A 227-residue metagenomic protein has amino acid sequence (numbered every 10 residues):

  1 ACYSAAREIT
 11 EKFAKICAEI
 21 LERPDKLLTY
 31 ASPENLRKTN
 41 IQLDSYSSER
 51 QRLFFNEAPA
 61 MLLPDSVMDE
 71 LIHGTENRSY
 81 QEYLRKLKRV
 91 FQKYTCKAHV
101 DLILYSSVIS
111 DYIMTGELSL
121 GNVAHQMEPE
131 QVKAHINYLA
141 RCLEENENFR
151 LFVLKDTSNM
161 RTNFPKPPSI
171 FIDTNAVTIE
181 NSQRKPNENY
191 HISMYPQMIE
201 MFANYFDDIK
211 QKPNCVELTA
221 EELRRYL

Functional and structural regions predicted by a protein language model:
A1-F13: Basic, Lys/Arg-rich alpha-helical nucleic-acid-recognition elements, primarily the DNA-binding modules of transcription
P24-L218: Hydrophobic protein-protein interaction segments
V216-L227: Charged phosphate-binding loop/patch that engages nucleotide di/tri-phosphates or the phosphate backbone of nucleic
